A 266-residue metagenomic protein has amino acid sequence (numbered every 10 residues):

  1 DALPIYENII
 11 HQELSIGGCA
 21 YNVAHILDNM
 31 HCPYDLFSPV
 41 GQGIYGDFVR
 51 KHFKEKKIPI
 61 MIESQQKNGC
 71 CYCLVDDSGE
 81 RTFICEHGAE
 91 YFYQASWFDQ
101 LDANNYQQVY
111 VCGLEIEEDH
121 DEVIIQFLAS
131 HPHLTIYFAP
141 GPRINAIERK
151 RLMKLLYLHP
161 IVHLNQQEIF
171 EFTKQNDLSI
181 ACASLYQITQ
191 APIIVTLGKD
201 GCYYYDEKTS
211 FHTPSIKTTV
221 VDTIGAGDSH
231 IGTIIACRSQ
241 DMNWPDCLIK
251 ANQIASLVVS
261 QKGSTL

Functional and structural regions predicted by a protein language model:
D1-F37, F48, V220-V221: Glycine-rich phosphate/adenosyl-contacting loop at the front of the ribokinase-like
A2, L178-L266: Conserved phosphate-binding/catalytic region of the ribokinase-like
M30, Q66-G69, G198: Short, basic and Ser/Thr-rich N-terminal targeting/leader segments
F37, I84, T213-P214: Hydrophobic residues at beta-strand termini and immediately following loops that shape nucleotide-binding pockets
P39-G41: Alpha-helical transmembrane segments within multi-pass membrane transporters and channels
K51-E63, D76-S210: Ribokinase/PfkB-type carbohydrate-kinase core domain
Y72: C-terminal catalytic lobe of FAD-dependent flavoproteins
